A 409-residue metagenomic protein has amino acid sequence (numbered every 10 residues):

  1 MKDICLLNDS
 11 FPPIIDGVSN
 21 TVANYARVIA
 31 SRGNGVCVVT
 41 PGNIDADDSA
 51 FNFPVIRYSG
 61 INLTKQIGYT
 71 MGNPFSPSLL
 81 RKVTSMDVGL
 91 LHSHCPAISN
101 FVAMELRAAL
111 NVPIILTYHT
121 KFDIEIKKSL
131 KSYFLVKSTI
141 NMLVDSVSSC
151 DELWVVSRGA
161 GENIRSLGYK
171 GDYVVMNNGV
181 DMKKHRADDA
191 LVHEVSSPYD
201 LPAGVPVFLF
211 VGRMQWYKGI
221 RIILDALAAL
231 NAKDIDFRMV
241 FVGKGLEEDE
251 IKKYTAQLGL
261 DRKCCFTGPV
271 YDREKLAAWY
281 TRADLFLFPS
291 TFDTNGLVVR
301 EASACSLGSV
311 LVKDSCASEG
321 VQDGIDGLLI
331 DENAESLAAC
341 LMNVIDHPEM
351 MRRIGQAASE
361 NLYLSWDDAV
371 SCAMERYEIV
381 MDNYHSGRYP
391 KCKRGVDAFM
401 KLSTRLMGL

Functional and structural regions predicted by a protein language model:
G42, G159, G179: Carbohydrate-associated surface elements
V147, P269, A277-A283: Short alpha-helical donor nucleotide-sugar binding micro-motif in glycosyltransferases
P202-L227: Conserved donor-binding/catalytic core segment of Leloir-type glycosyltransferases
K252-V270: Nucleotide-activated donor-binding/catalytic signature segment of Leloir-type glycosyltransferases, i.e., the conserved
T291: Aromatic "clamp/platform" in nucleotide-sugar-dependent glycosyltransferases that forms part of the donor/acceptor
G308-V312: Short hydrophobic beta-strand element within catalytic cores of glycosyltransferases and related nucleotide-activated
D323-G324, L328-A334, N343-P348: Conserved acidic donor-binding segment of nucleotide-sugar-dependent glycosyltransferases
M350-L364, D368: A short, well-ordered alpha-helix in the C-terminal region of glycosyltransferases
